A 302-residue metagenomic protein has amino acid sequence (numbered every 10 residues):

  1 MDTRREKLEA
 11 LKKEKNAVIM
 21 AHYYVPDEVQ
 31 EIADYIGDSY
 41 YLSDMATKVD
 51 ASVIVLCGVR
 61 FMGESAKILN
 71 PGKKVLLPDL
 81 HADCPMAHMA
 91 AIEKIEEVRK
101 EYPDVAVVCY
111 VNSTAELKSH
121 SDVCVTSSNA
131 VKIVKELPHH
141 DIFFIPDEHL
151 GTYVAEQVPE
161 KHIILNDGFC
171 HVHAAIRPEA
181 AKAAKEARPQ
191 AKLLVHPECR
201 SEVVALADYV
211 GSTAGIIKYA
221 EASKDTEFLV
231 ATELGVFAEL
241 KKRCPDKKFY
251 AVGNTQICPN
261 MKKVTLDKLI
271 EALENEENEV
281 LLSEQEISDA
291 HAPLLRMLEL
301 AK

Functional and structural regions predicted by a protein language model:
M1-V230, V236-K302: Active-site loop-to-helix "anion-binding N-cap" substructures in soluble metabolic enzymes
